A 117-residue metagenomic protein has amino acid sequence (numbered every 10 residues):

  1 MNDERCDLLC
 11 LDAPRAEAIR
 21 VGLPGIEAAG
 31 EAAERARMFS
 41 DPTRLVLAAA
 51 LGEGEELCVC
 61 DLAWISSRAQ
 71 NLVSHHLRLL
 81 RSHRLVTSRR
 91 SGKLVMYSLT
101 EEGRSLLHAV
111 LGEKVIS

Functional and structural regions predicted by a protein language model:
M1-F39, S117: N-terminal leader segment of winged-helix/HTH proteins
I26-A69, V95-E102: N-terminal helix-turn-helix DNA-binding core of bacterial DNA-binding proteins
L77-R78: Short, hydrophobic-biased segments on the C-terminal half of alpha helices that form "recognition helices"
R81-S91, S98: Beta-hairpin "wing" of winged helix-turn-helix
E102-H108: Short, charged/polar, Gly/Pro-enriched secondary-structure boundary elements
H108-S117: Short, charged, intrinsically disordered terminal tails
